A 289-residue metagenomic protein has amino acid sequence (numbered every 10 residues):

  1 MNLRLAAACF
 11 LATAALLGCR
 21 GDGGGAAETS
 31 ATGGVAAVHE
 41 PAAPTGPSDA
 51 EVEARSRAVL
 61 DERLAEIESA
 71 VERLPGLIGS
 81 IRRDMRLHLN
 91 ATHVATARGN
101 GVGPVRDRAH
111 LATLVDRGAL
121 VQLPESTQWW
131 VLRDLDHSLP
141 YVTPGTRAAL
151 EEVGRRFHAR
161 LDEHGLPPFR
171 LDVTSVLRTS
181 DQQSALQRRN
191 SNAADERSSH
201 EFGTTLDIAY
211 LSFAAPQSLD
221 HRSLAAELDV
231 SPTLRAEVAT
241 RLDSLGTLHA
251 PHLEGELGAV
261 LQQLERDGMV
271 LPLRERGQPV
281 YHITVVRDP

Functional and structural regions predicted by a protein language model:
M1-A7: Bacterial N-terminal signal peptides that target proteins for export
A8-A15: Bacterial N-terminal signal peptides
R20-D22: Bacterial signal peptide processing site
A27-R55: Post-signal peptide N-terminal segment of mature Sec-exported envelope proteins
R117-F169: Active-site acidic/histidine clusters and adjacent loop/turn architecture that either coordinate catalytic ions
L166-S184: Acidic helix-start/capping segments at beta-turn-to-alpha-helix junctions
S180-E196: Charged, often glycine-rich, active-site loop that binds/positions anionic groups
A193-P289: Catalytic cores and adjacent binding grooves of peptidoglycan-active enzymes
